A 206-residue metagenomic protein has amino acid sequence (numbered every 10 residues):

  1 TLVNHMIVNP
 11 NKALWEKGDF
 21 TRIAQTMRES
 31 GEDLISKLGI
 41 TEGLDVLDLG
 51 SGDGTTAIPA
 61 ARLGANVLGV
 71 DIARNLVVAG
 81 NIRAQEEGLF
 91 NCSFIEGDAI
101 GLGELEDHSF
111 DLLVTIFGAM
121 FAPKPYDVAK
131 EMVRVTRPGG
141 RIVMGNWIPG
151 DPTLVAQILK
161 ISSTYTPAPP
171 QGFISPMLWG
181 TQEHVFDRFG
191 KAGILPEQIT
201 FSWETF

Functional and structural regions predicted by a protein language model:
T1-L44, T55, A79, E87 (+1 more regions): Conserved class I S-adenosyl-L-methionine
I40-T41, D107, A129: A short, aliphatic-rich alpha-helical micro-motif
D45-L102: Class I SAM-dependent methyltransferase SAM/SAH-binding core
I100-L113: A short acidic, Gly/Pro-enriched loop at the edge of an enzyme's catalytic core that lines a small-molecule cofactor
L112-P125, I148: A short SAM/SAH-binding and catalytic strip from SAM-dependent methyltransferases
A122-P123, T136-P138: Helix-to-beta-strand junctions that scaffold the AdoMet/dcAdoMet cofactor pocket in Class I SAM-dependent enzymes
Y126-D127, V133, R141-F206: Conserved catalytic/acceptor-binding region of the Class I
